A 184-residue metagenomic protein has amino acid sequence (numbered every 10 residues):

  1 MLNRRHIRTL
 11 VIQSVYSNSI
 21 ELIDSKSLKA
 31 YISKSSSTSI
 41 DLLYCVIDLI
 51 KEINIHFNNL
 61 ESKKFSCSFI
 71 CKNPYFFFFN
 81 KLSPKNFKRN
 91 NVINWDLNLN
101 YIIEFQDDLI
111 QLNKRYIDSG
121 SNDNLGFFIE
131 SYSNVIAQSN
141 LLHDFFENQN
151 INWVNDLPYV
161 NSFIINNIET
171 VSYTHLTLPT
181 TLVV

Functional and structural regions predicted by a protein language model:
L2-T9, Q13-S172: Core subunits and conserved enzymes of cellular information-processing and envelope-translocation systems across
T174-T180: Conserved small/polar residues in nucleotide/adenosyl-binding loops
